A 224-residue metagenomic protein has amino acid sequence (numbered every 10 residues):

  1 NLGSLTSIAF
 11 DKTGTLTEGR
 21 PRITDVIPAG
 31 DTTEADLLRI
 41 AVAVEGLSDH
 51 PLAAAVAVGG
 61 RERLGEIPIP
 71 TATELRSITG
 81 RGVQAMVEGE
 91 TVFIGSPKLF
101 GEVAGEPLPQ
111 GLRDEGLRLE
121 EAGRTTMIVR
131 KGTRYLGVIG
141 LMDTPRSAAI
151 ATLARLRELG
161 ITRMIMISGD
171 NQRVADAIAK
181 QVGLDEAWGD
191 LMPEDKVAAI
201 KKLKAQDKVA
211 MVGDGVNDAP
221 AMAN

Functional and structural regions predicted by a protein language model:
G3-L5, G89, R130-N224: Conserved ATP-binding TGD loop and adjacent catalytic N/P-domain core of P-type ATPases
T6-F10, L16-D49, R81-I165: ATP-driven catalytic headpiece of P-type ATPases
I27, R76, W188: General small-molecule cofactor/ligand-binding pocket signal
A55-P68: A short beta-strand->alpha-helix segment at the C-terminal rim of the class III nucleotidyl cyclase catalytic domain
T71-T73, E115, T152, A199-I200: Short beta-alpha junctions and helix-cap segments that line functional grooves
A72-G82: Short, solvent-exposed loop/turn elements at beta->coil junctions and helix N-caps that rim active or binding pockets
